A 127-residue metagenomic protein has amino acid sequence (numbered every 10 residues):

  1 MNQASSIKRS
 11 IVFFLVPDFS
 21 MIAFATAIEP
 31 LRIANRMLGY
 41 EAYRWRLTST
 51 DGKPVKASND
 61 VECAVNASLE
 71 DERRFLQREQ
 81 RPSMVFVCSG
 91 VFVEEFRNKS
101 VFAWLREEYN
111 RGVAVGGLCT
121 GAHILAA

Functional and structural regions predicted by a protein language model:
M1-V115, I124-A127: Extended, subdomain-level signal for the structured scaffold at the beginning of enzyme domains
